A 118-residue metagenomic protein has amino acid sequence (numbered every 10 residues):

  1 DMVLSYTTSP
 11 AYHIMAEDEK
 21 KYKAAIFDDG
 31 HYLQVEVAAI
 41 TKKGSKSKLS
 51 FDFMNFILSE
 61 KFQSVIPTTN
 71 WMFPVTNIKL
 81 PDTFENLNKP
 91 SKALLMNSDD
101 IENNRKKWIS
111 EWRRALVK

Functional and structural regions predicted by a protein language model:
D1-D29: Ligand-binding pocket segment of bilobal, Venus flytrap-like solute-binding proteins
D18-E19, W71, V117: Residue-level recognition of short, structured coil/turn motifs that connect secondary structure elements
H31-M96: Mature extracytoplasmic/periplasmic domains
T83-K118: Extracellular/periplasmic bilobal clamshell ligand-binding domains
